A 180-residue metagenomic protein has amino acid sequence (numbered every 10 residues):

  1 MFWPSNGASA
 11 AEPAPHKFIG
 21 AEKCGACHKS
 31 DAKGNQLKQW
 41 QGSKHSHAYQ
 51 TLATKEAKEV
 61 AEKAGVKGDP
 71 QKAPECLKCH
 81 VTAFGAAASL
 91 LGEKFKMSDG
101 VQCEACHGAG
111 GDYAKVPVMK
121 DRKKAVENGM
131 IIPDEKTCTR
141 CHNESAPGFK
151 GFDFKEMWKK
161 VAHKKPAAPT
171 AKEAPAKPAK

Functional and structural regions predicted by a protein language model:
M1-W3: Bacterial N-terminal signal peptides
G7-D99, E104, G110-P133, F152-K180: Sequence context of c-type cytochrome heme-c attachment sites
D134-C141: Alpha-helical multi-pass transmembrane bundles of energy-transducing inner-membrane proteins
C141-E156: Short, exposed beta-strand-loop hairpins at the edges of beta-sheets in extracellular/periplasmic proteins
